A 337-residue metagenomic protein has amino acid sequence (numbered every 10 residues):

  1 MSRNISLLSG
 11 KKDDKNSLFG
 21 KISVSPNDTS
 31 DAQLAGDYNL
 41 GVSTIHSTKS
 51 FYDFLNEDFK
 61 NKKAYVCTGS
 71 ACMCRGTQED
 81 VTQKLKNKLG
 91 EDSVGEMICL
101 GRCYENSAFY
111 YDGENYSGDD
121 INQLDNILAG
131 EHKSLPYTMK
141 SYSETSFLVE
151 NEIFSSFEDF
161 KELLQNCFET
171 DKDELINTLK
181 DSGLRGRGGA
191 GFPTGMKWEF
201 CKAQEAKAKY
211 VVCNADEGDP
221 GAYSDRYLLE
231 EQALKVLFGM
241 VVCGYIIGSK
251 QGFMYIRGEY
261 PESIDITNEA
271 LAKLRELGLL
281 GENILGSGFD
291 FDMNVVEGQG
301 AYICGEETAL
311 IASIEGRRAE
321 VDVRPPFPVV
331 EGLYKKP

Functional and structural regions predicted by a protein language model:
M1-P337: Feature of Fe-S/electron-transfer and energy-metabolism proteins that preferentially highlights extended coupling
